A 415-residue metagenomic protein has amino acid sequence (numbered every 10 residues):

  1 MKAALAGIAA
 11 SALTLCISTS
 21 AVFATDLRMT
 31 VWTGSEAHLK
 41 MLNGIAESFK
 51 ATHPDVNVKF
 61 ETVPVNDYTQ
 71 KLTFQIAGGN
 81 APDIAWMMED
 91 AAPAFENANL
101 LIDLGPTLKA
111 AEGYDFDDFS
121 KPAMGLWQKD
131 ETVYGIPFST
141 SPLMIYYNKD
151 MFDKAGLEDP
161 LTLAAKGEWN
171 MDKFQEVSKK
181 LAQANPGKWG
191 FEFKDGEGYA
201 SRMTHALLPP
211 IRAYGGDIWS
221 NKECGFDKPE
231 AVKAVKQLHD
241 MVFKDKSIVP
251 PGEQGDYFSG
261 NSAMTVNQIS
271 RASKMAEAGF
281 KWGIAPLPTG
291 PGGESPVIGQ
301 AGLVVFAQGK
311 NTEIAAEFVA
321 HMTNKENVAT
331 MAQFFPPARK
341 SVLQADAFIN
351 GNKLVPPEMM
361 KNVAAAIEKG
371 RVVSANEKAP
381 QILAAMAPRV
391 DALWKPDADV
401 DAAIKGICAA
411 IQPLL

Functional and structural regions predicted by a protein language model:
T33, G255, S273, A301-P380: Mature extracytoplasmic/periplasmic domains
G44, S48-F119, G135, K154-A155 (+7 more regions): Extracytoplasmic "Venus flytrap"/periplasmic binding protein-like
E47, A51-T52, N57, K236 (+4 more regions): Extracytoplasmic/periplasmic substrate-recognition and gating elements
E89-M144, D172-K173, K281-A285, G351-A366: Hinge/lid segment of periplasmic solute-binding proteins
G105-F119, T162-K166, G196, A213-K233 (+2 more regions): Short, solvent-exposed loop/beta-turn-alpha elements that line the ligand-binding surface or hinge of extracytoplasmic
Q128, P337-A338, P357-A410: C-terminal capping/gating helix-and-loop segments adjacent to ligand/active sites or protein-protein/ligand interfaces
D130-F138, L143, N170-E223, S262: Extracytoplasmic/periplasmic solute-binding protein
Q175-K179, Y214-P250, A276: Glycine-centered hinge/linker elements that transmit conformational signals in sensory and ligand-binding systems
